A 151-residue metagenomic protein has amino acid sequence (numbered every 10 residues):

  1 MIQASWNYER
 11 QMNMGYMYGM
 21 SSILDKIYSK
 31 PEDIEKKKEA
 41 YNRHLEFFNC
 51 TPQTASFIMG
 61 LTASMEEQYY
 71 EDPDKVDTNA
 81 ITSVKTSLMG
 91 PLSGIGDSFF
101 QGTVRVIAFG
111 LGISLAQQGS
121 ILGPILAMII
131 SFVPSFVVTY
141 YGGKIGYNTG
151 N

Functional and structural regions predicted by a protein language model:
M1-D77: Soluble N-terminal domains of membrane-associated systems
A4-N7, I95-F99, V133: Hydrophobic alpha-helical transmembrane segments of multi-pass membrane proteins
G15, F57-G60, E66, G90 (+3 more regions): Glycine-centered flexibility motif
Y28, F47-F48, F57, Y69 (+5 more regions): Phenylalanine-focused residue identity feature
K75-S83, Y147-N151: Juxtamembrane inter-helical linkers in multi-pass membrane proteins
T82-A116, S120: Transmembrane alpha-helical segments and their cytosolic interface motifs in multi-pass membrane proteins
T103-I107, S114-N151: Membrane-embedded alpha-helical modules
